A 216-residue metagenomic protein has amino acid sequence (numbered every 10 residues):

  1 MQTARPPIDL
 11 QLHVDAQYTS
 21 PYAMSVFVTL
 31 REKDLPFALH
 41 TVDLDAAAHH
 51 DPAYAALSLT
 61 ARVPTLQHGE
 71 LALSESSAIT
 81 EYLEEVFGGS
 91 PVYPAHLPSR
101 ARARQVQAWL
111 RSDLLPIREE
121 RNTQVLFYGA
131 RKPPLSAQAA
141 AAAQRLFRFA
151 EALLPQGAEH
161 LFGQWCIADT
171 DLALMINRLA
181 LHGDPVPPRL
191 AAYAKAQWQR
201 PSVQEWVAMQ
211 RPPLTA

Functional and structural regions predicted by a protein language model:
M1-P134: GST-like domain detector, emphasizing the conserved glutathione-binding G-site in the N-terminal thioredoxin-like
L12-V14, A180-L181, E205: Short, contiguous strand/loop micro-motifs
L39, V63, P188, W206-V207: A generic structural-conservation signal
A78, L97-P98, C166, A208 (+1 more regions): Short capping/connector residues at structural and topological boundaries
V86, V106, H182, M209-Q210: Residue-level signal for well-ordered alpha-helical positions
L110-Q199: GST-like fold's C-terminal all-alpha helical module
R189-A216: Long hydrophobic alpha-helical segments typical of transmembrane helices together with their membrane-interfacial
